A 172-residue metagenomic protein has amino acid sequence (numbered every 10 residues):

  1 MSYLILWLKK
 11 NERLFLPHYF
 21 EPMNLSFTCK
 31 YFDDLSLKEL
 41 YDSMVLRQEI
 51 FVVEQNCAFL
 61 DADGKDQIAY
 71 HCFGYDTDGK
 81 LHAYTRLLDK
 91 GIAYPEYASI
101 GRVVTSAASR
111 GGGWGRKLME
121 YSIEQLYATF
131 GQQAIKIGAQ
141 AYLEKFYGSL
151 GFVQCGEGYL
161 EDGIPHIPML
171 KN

Functional and structural regions predicted by a protein language model:
F20-H71, Y75-K80: Short amphipathic alpha-helix that is part of the acyltransferase structural core
F73, K80-D89, S99-V104: Conserved beta-strand in the GNAT
S109, G113-Y121: Conserved acetyl-CoA pyrophosphate-binding loop and the N-cap/start of the following alpha-helix in GNAT-like
L126-A139: Conserved GNAT acetyl-CoA-binding A-motif
K136-G138, G148, V153-P168: Conserved catalytic-core motifs of GNAT/GCN5-like acyltransferases
